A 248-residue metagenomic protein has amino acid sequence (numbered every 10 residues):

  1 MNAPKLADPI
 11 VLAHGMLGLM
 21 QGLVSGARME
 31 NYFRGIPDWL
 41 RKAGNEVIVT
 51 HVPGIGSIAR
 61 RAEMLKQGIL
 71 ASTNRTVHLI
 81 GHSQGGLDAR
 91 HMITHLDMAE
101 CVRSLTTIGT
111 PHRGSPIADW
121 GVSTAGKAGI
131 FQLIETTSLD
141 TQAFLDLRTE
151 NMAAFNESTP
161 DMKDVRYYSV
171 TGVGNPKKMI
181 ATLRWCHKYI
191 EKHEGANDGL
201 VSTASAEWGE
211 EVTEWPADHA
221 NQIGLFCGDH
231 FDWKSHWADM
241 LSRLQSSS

Functional and structural regions predicted by a protein language model:
M1-L6, T94-D97: Short amphipathic alpha-helices and their capping/turn segments at secondary-structure boundaries
P4-R75: Active-site catalytic motif of lipid deacylating hydrolases and related acyltransferases
V11, I48, T106, Y168-V170 (+1 more regions): Hydrophobic/aromatic beta-strand patches that form the interior of the parallel beta-sheet core in alpha/beta enzyme
H14, N45, H78, H82 (+2 more regions): Histidine-centered active-site/metal-ligand motif
H14-M16, Q21, H82-S83, T110 (+1 more regions): Glycine-rich His-Gly loop
L23-S25, S115-G121, G126, K178-L183: Short aromatic-enriched loop/helix-cap "lid" or pocket-rim segments at secondary-structure transitions that line
A59-T159, D198: Serine-dependent carboxylesterase/thioesterase catalytic core of lipase-like alpha/beta-hydrolase/SGNH enzymes
D161-S248: C-terminal catalytic-base region of ester-bond hydrolases, centering on the histidine of the charge-relay
